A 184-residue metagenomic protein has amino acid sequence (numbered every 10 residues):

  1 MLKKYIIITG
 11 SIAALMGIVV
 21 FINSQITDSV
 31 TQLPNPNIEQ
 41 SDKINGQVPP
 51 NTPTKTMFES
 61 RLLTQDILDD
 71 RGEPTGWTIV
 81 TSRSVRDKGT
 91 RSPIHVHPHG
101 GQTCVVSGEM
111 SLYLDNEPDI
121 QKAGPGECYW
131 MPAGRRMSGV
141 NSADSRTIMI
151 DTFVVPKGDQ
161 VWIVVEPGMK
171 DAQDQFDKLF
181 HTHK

Functional and structural regions predicted by a protein language model:
M1-I12: N-terminal Sec-pathway targeting helices
I8, V20-T78, K122, V165-K184: A short, N-terminal "cap"/entry segment at the start of jelly-roll beta-barrel domains of the cupin/DSBH fold
P74-W77, G89-C104: A short beta-loop-beta micro-motif enriched in histidine and acidic residues
R83, Q102, D119-Q121: Short, surface-exposed secondary-structure edge patches
I94, L112-Y113, M131, R136-A143: Short beta-strand His + acidic residue motifs that chelate non-heme Fe in jelly-roll/DSBH and cupin folds
P98-E117: Glycine- and acidic-residue-biased ligand/ion/polar-headgroup-sensing regions
E117-G134: Short acidic-glycine-tyrosine-enriched beta hairpin
D144-V161: A short hydrophobic beta-strand segment most commonly corresponding to one strand of the jelly-roll/cupin
